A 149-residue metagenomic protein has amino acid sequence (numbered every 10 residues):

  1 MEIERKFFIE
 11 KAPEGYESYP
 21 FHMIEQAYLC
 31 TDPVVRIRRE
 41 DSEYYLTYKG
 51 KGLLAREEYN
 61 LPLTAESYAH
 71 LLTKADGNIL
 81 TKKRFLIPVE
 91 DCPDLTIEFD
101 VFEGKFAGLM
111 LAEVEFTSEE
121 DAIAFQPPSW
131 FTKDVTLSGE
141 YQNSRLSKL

Functional and structural regions predicted by a protein language model:
M1-L149: Phosphate-end processing signature that detects enzymes handling 5′-triphosphorylated RNA and polyphosphate
